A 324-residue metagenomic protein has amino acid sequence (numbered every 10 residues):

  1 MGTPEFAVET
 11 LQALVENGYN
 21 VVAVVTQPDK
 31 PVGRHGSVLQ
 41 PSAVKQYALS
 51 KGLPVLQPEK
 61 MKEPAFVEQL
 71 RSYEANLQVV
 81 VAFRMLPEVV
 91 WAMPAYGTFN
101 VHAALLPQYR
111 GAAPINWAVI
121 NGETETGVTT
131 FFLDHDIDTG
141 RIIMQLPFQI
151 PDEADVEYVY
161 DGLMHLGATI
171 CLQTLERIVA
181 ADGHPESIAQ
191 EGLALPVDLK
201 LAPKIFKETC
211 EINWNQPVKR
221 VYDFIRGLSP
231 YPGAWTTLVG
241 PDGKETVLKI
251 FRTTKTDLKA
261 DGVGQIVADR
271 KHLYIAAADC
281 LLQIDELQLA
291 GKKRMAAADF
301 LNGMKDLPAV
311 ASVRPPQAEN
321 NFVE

Functional and structural regions predicted by a protein language model:
M1-H35: N-terminal Rossmann-like dinucleotide-binding module
G2, V24, A48, Q78 (+7 more regions): A residue-level signal for conserved active-site and pocket-lining positions in enzyme catalytic cores
T3-F6, E59-K62, A82-M85, T256: Short beta->alpha connector loops
V8, P41, E63-V67, R84 (+1 more regions): Structural motif corresponding to alpha-helix initiation and N-cap regions
N17, L77-L201, E208: Donor/substrate-binding cores of folate-linked one-carbon enzymes
N20, G52-P54, G97: Conserved beta-strand segments of alpha/beta enzyme cores
P31-N76: N-terminal glycine-/serine-/threonine-rich beta1-alpha1-beta2 phosphate-ribose binding loop of Rossmann-like
L195-E324: Internal anion-binding site segments
